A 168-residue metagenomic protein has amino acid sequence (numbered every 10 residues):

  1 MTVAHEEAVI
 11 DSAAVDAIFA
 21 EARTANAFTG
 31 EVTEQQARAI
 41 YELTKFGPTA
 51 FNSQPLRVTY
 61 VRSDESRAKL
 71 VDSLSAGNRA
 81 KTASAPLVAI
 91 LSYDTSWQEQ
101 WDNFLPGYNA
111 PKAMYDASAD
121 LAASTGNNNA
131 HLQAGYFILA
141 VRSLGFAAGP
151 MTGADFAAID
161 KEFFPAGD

Functional and structural regions predicted by a protein language model:
M1-D168: Acidic, surface-exposed loops and disordered segments
